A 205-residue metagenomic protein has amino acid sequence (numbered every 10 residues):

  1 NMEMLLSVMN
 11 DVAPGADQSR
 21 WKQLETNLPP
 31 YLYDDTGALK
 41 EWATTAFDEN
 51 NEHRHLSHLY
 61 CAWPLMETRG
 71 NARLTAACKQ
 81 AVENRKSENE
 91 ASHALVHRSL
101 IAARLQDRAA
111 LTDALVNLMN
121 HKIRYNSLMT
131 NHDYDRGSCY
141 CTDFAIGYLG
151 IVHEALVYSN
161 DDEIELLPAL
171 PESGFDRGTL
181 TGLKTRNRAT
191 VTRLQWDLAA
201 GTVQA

Functional and structural regions predicted by a protein language model:
N1, L5, D17-R20, L74 (+3 more regions): Stable alpha-helical elements in mature extracytoplasmic
N1-P14, Y60-N71, H97-Q106, I151-N160: Well-ordered alpha-helical scaffold segments within catalytic/enzyme domains
E3-S7, K22, T26, E83 (+3 more regions): A broad, structural surface signal
A13-S92, D113-M129: Extended glycan-interaction surfaces of carbohydrate-active proteins
P14-Q18, R108, T142: Generic detection of long, well-ordered alpha-helical segments
E52, N84-N89, A102, D135-D143: Short, contiguous acidic/charged loop-to-helix segments that flank catalytic cores in large enzymes
H55-Y60, N89-V96, Q106, Y140-G147: Aromatic- and histidine-enriched alpha-helix N-cap/loop-to-helix transition segments that scaffold the rims
A109-A205: Non-catalytic C-terminal accessory modules of carbohydrate-active enzymes
